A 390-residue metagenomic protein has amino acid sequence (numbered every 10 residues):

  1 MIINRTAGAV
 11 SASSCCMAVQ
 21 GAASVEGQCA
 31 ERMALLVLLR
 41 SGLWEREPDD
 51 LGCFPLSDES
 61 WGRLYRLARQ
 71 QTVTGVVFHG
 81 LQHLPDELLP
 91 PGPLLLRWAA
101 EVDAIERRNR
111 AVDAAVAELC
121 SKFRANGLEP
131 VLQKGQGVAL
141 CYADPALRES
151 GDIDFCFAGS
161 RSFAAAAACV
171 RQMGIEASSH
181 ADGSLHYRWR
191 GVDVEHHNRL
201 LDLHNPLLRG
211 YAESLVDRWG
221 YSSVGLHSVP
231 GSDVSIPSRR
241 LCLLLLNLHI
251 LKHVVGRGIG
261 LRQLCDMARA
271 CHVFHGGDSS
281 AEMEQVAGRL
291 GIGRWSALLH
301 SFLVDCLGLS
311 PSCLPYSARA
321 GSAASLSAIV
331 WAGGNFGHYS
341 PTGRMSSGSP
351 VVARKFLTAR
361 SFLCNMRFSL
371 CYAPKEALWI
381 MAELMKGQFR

Functional and structural regions predicted by a protein language model:
I2-G8, A12-G151, F157-R390: Conserved NTP-donor binding/palm subdomain of two-metal-ion nucleotidyltransferases/polymerases, i.e., the charged
